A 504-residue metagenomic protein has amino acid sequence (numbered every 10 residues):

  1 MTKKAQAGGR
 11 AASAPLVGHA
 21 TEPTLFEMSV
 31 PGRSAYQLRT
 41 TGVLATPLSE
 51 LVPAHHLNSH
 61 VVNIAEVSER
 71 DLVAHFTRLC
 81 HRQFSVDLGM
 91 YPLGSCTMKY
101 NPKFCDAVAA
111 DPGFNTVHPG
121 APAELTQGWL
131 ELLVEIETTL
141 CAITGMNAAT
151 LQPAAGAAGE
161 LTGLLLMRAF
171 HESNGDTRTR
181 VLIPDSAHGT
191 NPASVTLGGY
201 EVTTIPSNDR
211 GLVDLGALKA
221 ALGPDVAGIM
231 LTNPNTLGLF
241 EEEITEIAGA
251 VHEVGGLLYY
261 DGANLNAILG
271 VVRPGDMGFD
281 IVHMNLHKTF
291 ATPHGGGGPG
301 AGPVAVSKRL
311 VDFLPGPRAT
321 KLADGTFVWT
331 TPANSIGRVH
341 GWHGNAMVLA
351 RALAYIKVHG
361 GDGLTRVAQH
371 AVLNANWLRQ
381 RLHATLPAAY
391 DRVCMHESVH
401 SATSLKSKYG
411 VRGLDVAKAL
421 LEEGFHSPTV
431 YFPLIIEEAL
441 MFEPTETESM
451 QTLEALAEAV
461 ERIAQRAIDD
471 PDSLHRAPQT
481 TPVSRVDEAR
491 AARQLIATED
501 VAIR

Functional and structural regions predicted by a protein language model:
M1-A148, V272, L322-H343, I356-R504: Non-catalytic terminal extensions of PLP-dependent enzymes
F84-F104, Q152-G163, F290-A305, R309-L310 (+2 more regions): Conserved phosphate/anionic-ligand binding catalytic regions in large, soluble enzymes, centered on
T97, A155, A187, N235 (+6 more regions): Short, flexible loop/turn elements at secondary-structure junctions
G128-E131, A158-T326, N334, G410-V411 (+1 more regions): Conserved PLP-enzyme active-site core in the AAT-like
E135, L161-T162, L166, A305 (+5 more regions): Short amphipathic alpha-helical face segments that pack within enzyme cores and frequently flank/anchor catalytic
N147-P153, T179-I183: A short, small-residue-rich loop immediately preceding and capping a beta-strand
T150, T203-I205, P428: General small-molecule cofactor/ligand-binding pocket signal
L165-A169, L353-V358: Short glycine/serine- and small hydrophobic-enriched flexible loop segments
